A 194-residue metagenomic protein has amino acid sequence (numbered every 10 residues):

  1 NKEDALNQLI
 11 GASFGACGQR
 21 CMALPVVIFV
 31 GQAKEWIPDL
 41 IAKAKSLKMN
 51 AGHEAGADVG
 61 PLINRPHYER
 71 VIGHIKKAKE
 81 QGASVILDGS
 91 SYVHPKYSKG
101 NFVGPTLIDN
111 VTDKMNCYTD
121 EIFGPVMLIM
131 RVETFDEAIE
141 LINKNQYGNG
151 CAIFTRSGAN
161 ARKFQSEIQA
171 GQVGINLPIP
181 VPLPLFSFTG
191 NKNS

Functional and structural regions predicted by a protein language model:
N1-T112, T134-D136, E140-L141, I175: ALDH superfamily catalytic-core signature
I10, K45-M49, S98-S194: Conserved C-terminal structural/oligomerization subdomain of aldehyde/semialdehyde dehydrogenase
